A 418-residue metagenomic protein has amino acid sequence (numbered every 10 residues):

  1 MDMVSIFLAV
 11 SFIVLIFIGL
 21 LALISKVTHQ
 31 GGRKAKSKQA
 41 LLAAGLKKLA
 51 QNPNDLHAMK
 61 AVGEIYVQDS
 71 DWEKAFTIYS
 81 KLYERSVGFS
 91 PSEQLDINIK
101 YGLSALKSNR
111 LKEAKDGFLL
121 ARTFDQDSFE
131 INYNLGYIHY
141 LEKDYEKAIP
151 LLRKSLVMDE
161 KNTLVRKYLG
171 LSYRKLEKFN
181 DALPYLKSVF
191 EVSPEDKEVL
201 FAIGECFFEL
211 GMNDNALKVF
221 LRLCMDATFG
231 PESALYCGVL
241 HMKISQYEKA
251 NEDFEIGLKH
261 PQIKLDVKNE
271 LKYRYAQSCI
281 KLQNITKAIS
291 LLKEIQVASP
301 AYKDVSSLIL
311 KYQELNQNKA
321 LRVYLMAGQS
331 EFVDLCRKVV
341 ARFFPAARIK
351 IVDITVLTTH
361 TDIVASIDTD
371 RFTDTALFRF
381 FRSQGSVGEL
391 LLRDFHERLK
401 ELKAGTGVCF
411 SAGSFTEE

Functional and structural regions predicted by a protein language model:
K47-K48, L82, L120-A121, K154-S155 (+4 more regions): Canonical positions in the second alpha-helix
Q51, R85-F89, F124, M158 (+4 more regions): Structural marker of alpha-solenoid helical repeat scaffolds
H57, P91-S92, D96, E130 (+8 more regions): Start-of-helix register in tetratricopeptide repeats
Q68, K107, L141-E142, K175-L176 (+5 more regions): Register position in tetratricopeptide repeats
N316-T355: Acidic-basic catalytic patches of nuclease active cores, encompassing PD-(D/E)XK and other metal-cofactor nuclease
